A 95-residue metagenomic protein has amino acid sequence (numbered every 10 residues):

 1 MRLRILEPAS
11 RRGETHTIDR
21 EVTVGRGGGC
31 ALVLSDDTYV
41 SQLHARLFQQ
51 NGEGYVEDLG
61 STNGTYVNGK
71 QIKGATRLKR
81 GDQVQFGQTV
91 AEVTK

Functional and structural regions predicted by a protein language model:
M1-L6, T89-K95: Regulatory inter-domain linker segments that are low-complexity and enriched for serine/threonine/proline
E7-P8, S35: Serine/threonine-rich low-complexity intrinsically disordered regions
T15-T89: Forkhead-associated
